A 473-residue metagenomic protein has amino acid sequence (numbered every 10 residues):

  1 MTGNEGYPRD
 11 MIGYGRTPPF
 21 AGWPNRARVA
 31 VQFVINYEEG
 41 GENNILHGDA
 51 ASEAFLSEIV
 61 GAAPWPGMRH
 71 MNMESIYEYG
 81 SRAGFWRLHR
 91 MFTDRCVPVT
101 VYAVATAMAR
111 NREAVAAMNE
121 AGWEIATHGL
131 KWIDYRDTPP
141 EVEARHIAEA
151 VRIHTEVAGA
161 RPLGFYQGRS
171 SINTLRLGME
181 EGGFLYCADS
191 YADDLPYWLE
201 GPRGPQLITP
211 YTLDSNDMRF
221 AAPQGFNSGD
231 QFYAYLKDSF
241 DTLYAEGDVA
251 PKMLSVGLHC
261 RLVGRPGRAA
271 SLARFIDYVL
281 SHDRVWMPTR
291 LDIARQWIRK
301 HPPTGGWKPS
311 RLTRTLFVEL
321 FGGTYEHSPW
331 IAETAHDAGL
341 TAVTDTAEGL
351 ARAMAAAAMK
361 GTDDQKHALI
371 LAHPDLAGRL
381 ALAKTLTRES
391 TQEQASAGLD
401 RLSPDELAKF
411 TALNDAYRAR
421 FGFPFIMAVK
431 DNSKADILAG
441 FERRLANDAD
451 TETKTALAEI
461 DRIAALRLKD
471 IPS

Functional and structural regions predicted by a protein language model:
T2-L207, Y233-V256, L262-G305: Catalytic alpha-helical scaffold of carbohydrate-active enzymes acting on polysaccharides/glycoconjugates
R87, R145, E149, Y235-D238 (+8 more regions): A non-catalytic, amphipathic alpha-helix used as a structural packing/dimerization or gating element in enzyme scaffolds
P202-R219: A structural motif
A221-F232: C-terminal amphipathic alpha-helical segment
G306-E326: Charged, compositionally biased N-terminal leader segments and the immediate start of the first structured element
G323, P329, E333-L413, I463-P472: Aromatic-anchored, charged helix-turn/loop surface patch used as a conserved interaction hotspot
S328-P329, F425: Residue-level signal for inorganic ion chemistry
L402, E406-S473: C-terminal non-catalytic interaction appendages of large macromolecular assemblies
